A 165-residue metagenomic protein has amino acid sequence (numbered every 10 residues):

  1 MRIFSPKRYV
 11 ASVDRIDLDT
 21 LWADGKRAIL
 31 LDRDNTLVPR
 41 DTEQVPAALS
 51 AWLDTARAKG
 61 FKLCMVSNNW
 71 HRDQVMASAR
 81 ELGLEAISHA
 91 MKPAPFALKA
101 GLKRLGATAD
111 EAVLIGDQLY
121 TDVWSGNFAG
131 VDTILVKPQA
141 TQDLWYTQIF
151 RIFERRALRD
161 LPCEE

Functional and structural regions predicted by a protein language model:
R2-L31, V38-E43, S50-K62, V66 (+1 more regions): Asp-based, Mg2+/Mn2+-dependent phosphohydrolase catalytic module
